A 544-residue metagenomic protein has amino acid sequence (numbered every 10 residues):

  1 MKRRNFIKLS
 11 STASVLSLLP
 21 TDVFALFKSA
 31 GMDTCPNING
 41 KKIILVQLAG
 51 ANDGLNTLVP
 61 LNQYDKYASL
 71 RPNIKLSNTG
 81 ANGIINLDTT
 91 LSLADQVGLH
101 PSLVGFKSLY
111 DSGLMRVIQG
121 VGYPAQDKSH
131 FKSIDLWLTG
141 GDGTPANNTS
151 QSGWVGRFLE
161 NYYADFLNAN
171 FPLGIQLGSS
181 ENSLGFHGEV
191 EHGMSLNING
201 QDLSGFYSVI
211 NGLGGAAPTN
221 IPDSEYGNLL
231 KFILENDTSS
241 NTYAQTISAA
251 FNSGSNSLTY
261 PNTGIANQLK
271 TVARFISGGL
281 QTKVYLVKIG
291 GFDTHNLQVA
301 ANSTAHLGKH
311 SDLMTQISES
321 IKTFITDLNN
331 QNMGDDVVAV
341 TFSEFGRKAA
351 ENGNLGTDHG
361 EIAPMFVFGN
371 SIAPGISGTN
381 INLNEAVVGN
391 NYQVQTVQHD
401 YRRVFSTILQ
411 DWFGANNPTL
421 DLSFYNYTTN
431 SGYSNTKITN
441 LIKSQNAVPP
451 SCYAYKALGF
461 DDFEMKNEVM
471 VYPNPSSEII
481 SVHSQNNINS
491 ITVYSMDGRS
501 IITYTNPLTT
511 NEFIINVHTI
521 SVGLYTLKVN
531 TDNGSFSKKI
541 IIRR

Functional and structural regions predicted by a protein language model:
K2, D462-R544: C-terminal outer-membrane/trafficking sorting elements
K2-S318, T323-Q331, A350, V367-K456: Feature for exported/extracytoplasmic and membrane-associated proteins, marking the mature portion
T282-V284, G334, F342, G360-A363 (+3 more regions): Active-site lining segments that contact anionic ligands and/or coordinate catalytic metals
T315, V337-V338: Helix-hairpin-helix/helix-loop-helix acidic hairpins
A339-T341, V471: Residue-level marker for buried hydrophobic side chains located in beta-strands that build the well-ordered beta-sheet
S343-G375: Histidine-centered active-site microenvironments of extracellular/periplasmic hydrolases and transferases
